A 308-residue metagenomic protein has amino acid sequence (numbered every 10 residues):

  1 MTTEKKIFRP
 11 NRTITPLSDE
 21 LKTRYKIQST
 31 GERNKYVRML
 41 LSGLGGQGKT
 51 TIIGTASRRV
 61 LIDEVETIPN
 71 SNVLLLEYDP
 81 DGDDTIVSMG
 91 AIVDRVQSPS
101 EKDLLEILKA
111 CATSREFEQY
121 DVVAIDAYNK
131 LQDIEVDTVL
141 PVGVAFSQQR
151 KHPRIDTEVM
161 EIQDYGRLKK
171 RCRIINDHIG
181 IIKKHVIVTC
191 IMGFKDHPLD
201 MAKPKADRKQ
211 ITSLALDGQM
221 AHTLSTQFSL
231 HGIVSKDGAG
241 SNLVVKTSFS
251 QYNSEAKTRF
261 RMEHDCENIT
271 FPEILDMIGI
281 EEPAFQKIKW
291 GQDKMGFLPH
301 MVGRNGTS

Functional and structural regions predicted by a protein language model:
T2-T15, T23, R33-N34, A239-S308: C-terminal regions of RecA-like/P-loop NTPase motor modules
E20-R24, Q28-I125, N129-I134: Conserved P-loop
D84-T85, L131-G143, D196-D200: Short acidic/His/Gly/Ser-rich catalytic and metal-binding motifs that mark active-site loops of diverse hydrolases
G90, V139-L140, A202-K205: Short secondary-structure boundary/capping segments
P99, D103, D164-R171, L216: Soluble or luminal CAZymes and related metallo-dependent hydrolases
D133-L168: A solvent-exposed, charged loop/short amphipathic helix patch at secondary-structure junctions
R171-K183: Catalytic-core regions built around general acid/base machinery
I179, H185-N268: Phosphate-binding/switch region of NTP-binding enzymes
